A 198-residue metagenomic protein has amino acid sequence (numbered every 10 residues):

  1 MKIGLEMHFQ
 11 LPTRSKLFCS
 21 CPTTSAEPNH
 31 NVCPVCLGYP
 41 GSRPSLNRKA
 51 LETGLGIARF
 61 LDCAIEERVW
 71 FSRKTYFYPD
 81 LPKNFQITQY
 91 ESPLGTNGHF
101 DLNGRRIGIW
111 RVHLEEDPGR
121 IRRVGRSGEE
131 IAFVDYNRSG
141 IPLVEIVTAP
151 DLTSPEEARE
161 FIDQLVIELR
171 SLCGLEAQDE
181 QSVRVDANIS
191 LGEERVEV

Functional and structural regions predicted by a protein language model:
M1-V198: Basic, nucleic-acid-interacting segments
